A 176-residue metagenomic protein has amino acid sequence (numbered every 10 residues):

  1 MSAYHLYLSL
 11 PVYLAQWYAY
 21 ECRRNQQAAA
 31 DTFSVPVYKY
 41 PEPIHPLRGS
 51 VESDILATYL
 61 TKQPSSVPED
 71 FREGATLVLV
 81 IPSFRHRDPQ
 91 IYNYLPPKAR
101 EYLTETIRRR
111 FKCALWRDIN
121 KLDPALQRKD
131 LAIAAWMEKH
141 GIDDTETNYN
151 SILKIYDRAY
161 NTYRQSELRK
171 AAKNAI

Functional and structural regions predicted by a protein language model:
M1-L95: Long, low-complexity interaction regions most often at the N-terminus
Y59, T106, D118, W136 (+1 more regions): Residues that form generic nucleotide/phosphate-binding pockets
S83-R110, A132: Long, mid-chain structured domain cores
L103-L126: Positively charged, polyanion-binding regions of nucleic-acid-associated proteins
K112, W116, K129-A134, Y149 (+1 more regions): Short amphipathic alpha-helical surface patches that serve as generic macromolecular interface elements
N120-H140: Short, charged amphipathic recognition helices of the HTH superfamily and cognate SANT/SANTA-like modules
T145-Y163: Major-groove recognition helix of helix-turn-helix-like DNA-binding domains
Y163-I176: Short Lys/Arg-enriched helix C-cap and helix-to-coil transition segments that create basic nucleic-acid-contact patches
